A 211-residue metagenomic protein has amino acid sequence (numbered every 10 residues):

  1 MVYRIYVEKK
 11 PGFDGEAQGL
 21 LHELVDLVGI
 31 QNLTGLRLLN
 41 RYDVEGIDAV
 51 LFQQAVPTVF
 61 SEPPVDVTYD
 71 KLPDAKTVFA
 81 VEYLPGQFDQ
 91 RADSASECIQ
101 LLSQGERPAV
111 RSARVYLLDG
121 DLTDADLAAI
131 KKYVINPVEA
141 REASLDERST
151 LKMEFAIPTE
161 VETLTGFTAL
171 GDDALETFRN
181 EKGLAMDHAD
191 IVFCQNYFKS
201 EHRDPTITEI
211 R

Functional and structural regions predicted by a protein language model:
M1-R211: Core nucleic-acid recognition elements
